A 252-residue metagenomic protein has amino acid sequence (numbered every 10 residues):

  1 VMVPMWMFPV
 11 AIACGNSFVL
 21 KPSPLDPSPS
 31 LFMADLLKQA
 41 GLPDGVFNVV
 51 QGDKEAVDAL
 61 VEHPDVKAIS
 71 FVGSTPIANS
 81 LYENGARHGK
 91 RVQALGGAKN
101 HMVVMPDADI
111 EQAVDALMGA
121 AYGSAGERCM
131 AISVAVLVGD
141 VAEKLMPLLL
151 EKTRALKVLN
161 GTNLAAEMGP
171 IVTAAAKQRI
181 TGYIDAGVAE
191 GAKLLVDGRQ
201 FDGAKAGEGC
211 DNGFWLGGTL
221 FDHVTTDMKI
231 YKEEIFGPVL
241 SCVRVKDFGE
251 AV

Functional and structural regions predicted by a protein language model:
V1-Q112, E143, V245: Rossmann-like NAD(P) dinucleotide-binding subdomain of oxidoreductase/dehydrogenase enzymes
G41, A68, P76-T225, R244-E250: ALDH superfamily catalytic-core signature
Y231: Short, solvent-exposed loop/beta-turn-alpha elements that line the ligand-binding surface or hinge of extracytoplasmic
I235: Cofactor-binding beta-sheet edge motifs in enzyme active sites
P238: Glycine-rich nucleotide-phosphate-binding loops and adjacent flexible coil segments
